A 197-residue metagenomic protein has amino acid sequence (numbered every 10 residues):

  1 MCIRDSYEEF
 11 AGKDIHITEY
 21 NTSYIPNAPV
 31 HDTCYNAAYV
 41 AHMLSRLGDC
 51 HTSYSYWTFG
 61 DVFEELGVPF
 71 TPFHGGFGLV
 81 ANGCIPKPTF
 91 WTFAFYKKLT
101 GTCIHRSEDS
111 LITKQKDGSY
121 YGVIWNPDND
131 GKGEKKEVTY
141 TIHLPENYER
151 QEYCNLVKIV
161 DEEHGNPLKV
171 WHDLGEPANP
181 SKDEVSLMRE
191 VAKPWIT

Functional and structural regions predicted by a protein language model:
M1-D5: Conserved small/polar residues in nucleotide/adenosyl-binding loops
S6-Y7, L47: Broad structural signal for hydrophobic residues in well-ordered alpha-helices, predominantly aliphatic
Y7-A11, N147-E149: Short helix-capping segments at alpha-helix termini
F10-K13, Y24: Acidic/histidine-rich catalytic cores of soluble enzymes
K13-I15, N155: Residue-level recognition of the N-termini of beta-strands and the immediately preceding loop/turn
I17-K135: Aromatic/acidic polysaccharide-binding cleft in carbohydrate-active enzymes
W125-T197: C-terminal beta-sandwich/jelly-roll accessory domains of carbohydrate-active enzymes
